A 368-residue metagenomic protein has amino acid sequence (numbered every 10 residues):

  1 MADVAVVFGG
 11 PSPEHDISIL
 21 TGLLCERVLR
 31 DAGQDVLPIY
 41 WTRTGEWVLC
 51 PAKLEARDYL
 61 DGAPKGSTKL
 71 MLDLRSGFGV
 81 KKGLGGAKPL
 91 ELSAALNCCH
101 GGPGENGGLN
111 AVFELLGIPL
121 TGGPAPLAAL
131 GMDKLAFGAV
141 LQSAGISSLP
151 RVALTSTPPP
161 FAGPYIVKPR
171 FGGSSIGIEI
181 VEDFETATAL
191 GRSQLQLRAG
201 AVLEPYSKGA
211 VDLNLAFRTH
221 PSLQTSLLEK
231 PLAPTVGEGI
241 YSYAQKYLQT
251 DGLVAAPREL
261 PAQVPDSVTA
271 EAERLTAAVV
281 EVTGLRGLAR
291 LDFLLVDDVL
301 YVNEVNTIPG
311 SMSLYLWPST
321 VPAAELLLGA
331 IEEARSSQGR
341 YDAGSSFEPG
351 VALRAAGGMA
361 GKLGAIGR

Functional and structural regions predicted by a protein language model:
M1-P126, G131-M132, A136, T155-S156 (+3 more regions): ATP-binding N-terminal substructure of ATP-dependent carboxylate-amine bond-forming enzymes
A2, G9, Q263-R368: ATP-dependent carboxylate activation and anion-phosphoryl transfer catalytic cores that bind Mg-ATP to form
A2-F8, S12-P13, L20, G85 (+4 more regions): Active-site nucleotide/adenylate-binding loops and adjacent lid/helix of ATP-dependent enzymes
G45, G173, P221, T235 (+2 more regions): Feature marks short, surface-exposed loop/turn motifs that line or immediately flank catalytic pockets and channel
H100-G101, S175, P234-V236, N306-P318: Glycine-rich phosphate/pyrophosphate-binding beta-alpha loops
G117-G122, D251-V254, N306-S311: Short glycine/proline- and charge-enriched loop/turn segments that cap or connect secondary-structure elements
D183-E259, Q263-S267, L295-Y301: Phosphate-binding site of ATP-dependent enzymes
